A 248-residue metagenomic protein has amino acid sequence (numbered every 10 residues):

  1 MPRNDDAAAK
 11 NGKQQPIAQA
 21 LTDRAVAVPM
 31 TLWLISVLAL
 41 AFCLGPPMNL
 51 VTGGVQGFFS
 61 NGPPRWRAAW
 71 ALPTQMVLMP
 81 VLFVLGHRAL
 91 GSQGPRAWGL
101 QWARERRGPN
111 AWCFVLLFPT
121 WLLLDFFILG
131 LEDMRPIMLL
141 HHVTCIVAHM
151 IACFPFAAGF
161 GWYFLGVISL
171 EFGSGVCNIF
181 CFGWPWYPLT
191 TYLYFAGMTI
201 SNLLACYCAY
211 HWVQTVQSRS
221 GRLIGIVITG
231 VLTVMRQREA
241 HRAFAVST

Functional and structural regions predicted by a protein language model:
R3-D6, K10-S169, F180-T248: Membrane-helix and juxtamembrane interface regions of eukaryotic multi-pass membrane proteins
G175: Solvent-exposed interhelical
